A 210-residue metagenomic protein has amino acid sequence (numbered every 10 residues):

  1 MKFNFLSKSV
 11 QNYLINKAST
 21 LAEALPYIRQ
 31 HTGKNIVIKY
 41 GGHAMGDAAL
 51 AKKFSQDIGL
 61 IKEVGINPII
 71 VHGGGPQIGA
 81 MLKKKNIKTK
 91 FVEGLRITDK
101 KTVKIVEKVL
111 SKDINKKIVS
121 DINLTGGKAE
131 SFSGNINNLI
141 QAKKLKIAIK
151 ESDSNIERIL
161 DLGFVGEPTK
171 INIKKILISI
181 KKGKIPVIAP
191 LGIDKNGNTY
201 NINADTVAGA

Functional and structural regions predicted by a protein language model:
M1-A210: Nucleotide/pyrophosphate-binding catalytic subdomain
